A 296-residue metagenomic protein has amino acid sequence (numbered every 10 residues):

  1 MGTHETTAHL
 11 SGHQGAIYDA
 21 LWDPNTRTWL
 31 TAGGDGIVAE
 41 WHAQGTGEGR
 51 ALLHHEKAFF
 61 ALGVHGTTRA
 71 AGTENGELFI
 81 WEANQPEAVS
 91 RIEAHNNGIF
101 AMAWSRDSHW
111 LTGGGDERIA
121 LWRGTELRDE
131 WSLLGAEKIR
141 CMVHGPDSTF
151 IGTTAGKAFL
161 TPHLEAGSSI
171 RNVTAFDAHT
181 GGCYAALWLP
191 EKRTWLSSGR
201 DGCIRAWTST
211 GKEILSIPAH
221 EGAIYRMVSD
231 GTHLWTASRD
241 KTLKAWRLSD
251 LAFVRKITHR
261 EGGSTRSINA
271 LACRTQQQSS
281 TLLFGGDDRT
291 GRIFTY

Functional and structural regions predicted by a protein language model:
M1-Q14, G45: A short helix->beta-strand "capping" segment at the edge of beta-propeller domains
L10-I17, L52-F60, I92-I99, S132-I139 (+3 more regions): WD40/WD-repeat beta-propeller blade N-cap
G15-Y18, D35-A39, K57-F60, N75-F79 (+9 more regions): Short coil/turn segments within WD40 beta-propeller repeats
P24-N25, V64-G66, S105-D107, H144-P146 (+3 more regions): Residue-level detector of Asp-centered blade-edge/turn motifs that repeat once per structural unit in beta-propeller
W29-G33, R69-T73, W110-G114, F150-T153 (+3 more regions): Conserved beta-strand element within WD40/beta-propeller blades
A43-T46, E82-P86, R123-E126, H163-G167 (+2 more regions): Short loop/turn segments that connect beta-strands within beta-propeller blades
S267-Y296: Blade-level signature of beta-propeller repeat domains, shared across WD40, Kelch, NHL, RCC1 and BNR/Asp-box propellers
